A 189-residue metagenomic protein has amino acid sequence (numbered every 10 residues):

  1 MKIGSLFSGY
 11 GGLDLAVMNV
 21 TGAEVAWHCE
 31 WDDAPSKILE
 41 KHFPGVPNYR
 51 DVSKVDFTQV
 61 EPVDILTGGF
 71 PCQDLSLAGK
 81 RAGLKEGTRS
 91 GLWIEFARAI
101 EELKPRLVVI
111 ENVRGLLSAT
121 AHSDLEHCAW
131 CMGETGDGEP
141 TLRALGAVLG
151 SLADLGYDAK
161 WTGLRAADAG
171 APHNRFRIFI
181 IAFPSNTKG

Functional and structural regions predicted by a protein language model:
M1, T21-A23, V60-E61, L103: Structured loop/turn residues at beta-strand edges in well-structured enzyme cores
I3-V55: SAM cofactor-binding core of SAM-dependent methyltransferases, primarily the Rossmann-like beta-alpha-beta module
S8-G9, G69-P71: Glycine-rich His-Gly loop
N19, K41, G68, E101-E102: Solvent-exposed polar/charged
H28, Y49, T67, V109-I110: Generic enzyme active-site microenvironment
W31-D33, P71, V113: Flexible loop residues that form catalytic and substrate-binding hotspots at small-molecule/glycan-binding clefts
V55-I65, Q73-G189: Class I S-adenosyl-L-methionine
